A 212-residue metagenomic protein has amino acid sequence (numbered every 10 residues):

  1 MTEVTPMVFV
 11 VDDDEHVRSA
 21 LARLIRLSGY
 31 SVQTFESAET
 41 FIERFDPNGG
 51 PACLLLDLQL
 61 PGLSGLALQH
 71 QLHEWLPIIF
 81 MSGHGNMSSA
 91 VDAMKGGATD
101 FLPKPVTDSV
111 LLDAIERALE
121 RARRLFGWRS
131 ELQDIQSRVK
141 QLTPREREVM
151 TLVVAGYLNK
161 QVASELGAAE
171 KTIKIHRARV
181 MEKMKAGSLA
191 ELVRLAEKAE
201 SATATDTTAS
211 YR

Functional and structural regions predicted by a protein language model:
T2, T34-C53: Acidic, metal-coordinating helix/loop segments flanking the phosphotransfer/catalytic sites of two-component signaling
V4-V17, L21-I25, A38, L54 (+1 more regions): Conserved acidic segment of CheY-like receiver
E36-S37, P61-H70, G85: Acidic catalytic/metal-coordinating carboxylates
D57, S82: Active-site residues of response regulator receiver
N86-S89, L102-I115, Q161, E165: C-terminal output helix
L158-E191: Recognition helix of helix-turn-helix DNA-binding domains
M181-R212: Basic, Lys/Arg-enriched C-terminal extension of HTH/homeodomain DNA-binding domains
